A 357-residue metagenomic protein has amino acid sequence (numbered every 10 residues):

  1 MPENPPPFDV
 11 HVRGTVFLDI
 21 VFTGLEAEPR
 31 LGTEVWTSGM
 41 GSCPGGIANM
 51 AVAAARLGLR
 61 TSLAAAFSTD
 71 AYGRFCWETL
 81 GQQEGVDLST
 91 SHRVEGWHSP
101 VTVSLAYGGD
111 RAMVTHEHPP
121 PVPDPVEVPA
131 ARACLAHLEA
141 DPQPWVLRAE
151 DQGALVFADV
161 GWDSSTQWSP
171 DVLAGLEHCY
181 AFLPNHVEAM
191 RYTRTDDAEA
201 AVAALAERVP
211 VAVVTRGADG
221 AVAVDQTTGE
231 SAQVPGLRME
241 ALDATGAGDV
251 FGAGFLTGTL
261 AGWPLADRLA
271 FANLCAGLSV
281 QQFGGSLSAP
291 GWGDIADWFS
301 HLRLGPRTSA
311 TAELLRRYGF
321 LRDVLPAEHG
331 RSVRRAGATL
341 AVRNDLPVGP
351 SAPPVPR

Functional and structural regions predicted by a protein language model:
P2-V10, V35, A198-R357: Conserved phosphate-binding/catalytic region of the ribokinase-like
F8, L18, R30-W36, G41 (+3 more regions): Conserved N-terminal subdomain of the carbohydrate kinase-like
F17-L31, A223-Q233: Acidic-glycine-rich active-site phosphate/pyrophosphate-binding loop
A51-R60, G258-A261: Alpha-helix C-terminal capping segments
T61, L88, V156-F157, A212: Hydrophobic beta-strand scaffold residues
A133-D141, V160-G161: Catalytic beta/alpha-barrel core
E150-L155, W162-Q233: Conserved phosphate/ATP/ADP-binding segment of small-molecule kinases
